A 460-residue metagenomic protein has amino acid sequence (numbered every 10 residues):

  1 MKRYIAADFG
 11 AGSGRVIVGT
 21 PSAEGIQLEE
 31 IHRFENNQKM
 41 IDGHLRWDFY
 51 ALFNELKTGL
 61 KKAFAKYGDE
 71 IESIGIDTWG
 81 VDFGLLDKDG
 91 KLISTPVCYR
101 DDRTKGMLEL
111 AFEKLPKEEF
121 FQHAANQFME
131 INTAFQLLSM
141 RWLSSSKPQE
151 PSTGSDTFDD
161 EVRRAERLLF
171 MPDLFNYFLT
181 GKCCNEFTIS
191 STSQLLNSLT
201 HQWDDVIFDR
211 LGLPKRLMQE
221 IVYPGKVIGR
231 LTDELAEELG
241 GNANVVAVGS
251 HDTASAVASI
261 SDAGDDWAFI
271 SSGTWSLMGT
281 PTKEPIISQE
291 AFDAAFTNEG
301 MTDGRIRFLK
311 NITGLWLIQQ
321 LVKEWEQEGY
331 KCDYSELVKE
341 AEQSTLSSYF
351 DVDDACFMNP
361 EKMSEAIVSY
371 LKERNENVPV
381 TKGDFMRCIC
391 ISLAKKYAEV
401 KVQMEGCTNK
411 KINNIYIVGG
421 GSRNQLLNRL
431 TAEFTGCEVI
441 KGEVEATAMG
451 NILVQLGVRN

Functional and structural regions predicted by a protein language model:
M1-S94, Q122, P148-T153, T157 (+3 more regions): N-terminal glycine/serine-rich phosphate-binding loop of ATP-dependent small-molecule kinases, especially carbohydrate
I5-A6, V18-T20, F112-A124, L138-K147 (+9 more regions): Active-site core segments that coordinate phosphate-bearing ligands/cofactors across diverse enzyme families
D42-L45, K117-Q127, L217: Short glycine/proline- and acidic residue-enriched helix-loop micro-motifs that form flexible lids or anion-recognition
K66-Y99, Q127-I131, N176-N197, E220-Y223: Short beta-strand-loop/turn "lid" adjacent to the catalytic site in phosphate-handling enzymes
E70-T78, R167, E220, C407-G419: Short glycine-rich phosphate-binding loop at a beta-alpha junction
D77-V81, P224-G225, S272-W275, N414-S422: Glycine-rich beta-strand-to-loop/alpha-helix junction loops that act as flexible
V97-K114: Short alpha-helix plus adjacent loop in nuclease-associated cores
N132-L138: A charged, well-structured terminal subsegment
